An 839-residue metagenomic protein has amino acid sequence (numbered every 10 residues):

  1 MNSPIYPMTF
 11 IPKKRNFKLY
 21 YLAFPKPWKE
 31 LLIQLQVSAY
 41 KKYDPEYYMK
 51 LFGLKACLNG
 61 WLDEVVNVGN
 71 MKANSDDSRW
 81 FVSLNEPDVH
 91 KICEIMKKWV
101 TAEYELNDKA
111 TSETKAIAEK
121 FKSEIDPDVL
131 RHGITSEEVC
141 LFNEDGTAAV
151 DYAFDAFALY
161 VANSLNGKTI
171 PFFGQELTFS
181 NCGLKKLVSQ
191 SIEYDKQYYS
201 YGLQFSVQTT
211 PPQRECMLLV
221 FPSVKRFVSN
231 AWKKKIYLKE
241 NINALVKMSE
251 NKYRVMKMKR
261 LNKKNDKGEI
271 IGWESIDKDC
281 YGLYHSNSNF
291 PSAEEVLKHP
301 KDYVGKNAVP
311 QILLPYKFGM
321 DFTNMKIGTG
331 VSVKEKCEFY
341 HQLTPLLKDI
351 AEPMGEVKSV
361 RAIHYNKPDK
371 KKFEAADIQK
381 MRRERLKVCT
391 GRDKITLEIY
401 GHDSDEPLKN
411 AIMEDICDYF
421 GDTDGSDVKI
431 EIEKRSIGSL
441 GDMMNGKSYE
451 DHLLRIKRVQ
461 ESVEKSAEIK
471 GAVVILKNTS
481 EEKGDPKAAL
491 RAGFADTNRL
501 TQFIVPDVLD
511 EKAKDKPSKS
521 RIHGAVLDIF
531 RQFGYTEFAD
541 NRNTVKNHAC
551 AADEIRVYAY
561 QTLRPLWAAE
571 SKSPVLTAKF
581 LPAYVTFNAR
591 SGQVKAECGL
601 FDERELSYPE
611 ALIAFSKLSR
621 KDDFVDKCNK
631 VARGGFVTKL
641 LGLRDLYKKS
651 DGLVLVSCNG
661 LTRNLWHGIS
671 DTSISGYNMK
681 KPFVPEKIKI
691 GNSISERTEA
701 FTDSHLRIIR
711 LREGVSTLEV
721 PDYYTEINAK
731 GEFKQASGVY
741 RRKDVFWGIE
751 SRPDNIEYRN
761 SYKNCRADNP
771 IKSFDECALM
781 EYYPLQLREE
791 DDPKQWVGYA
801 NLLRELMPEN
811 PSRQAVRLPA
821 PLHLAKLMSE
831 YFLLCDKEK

Functional and structural regions predicted by a protein language model:
M1-R260, K267-I270, E295, E398 (+2 more regions): Long, contiguous domain-sized segments
L219, V246-D485: Long, charge-dense tracts
